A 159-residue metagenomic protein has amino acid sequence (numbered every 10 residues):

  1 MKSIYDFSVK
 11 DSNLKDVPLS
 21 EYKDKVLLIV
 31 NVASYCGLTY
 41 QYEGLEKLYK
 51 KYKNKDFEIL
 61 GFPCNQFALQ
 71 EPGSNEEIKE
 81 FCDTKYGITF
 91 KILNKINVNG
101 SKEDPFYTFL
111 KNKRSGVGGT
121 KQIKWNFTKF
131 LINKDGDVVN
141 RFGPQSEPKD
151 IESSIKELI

Functional and structural regions predicted by a protein language model:
M1-I159: Chalcogenol-based redox active-site neighborhoods
